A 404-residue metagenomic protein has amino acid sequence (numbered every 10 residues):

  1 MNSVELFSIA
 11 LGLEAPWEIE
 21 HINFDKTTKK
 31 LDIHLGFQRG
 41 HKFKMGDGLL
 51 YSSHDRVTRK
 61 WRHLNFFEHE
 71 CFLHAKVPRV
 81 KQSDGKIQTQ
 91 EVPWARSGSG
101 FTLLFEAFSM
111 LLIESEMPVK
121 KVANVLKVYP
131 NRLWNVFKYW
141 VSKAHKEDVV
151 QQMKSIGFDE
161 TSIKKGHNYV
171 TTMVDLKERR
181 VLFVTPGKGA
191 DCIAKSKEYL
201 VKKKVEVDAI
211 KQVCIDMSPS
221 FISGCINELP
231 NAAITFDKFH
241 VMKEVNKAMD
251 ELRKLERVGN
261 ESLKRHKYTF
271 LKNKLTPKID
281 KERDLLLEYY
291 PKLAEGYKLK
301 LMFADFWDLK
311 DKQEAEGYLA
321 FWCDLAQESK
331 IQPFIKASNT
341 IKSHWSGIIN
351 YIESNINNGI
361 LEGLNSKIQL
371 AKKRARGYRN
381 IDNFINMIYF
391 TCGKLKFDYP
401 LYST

Functional and structural regions predicted by a protein language model:
M1-E91: Short, conserved DNA-binding cores of transcription-related domains
R56-I156, E160-H167, V207-D208, I348-I349: Short, positively charged, Gly/Tyr-enriched micro-motifs that form contact patches at catalytic or ligand/partner
P93-S99, K177-A190: Glycine-rich phosphate-binding "P-loop"
Y129, W140-A144, M217, L252 (+1 more regions): The DNA-recognition helices of helix-turn-helix-type DNA-binding domains
F137, K165-H167, D175-R179, P186 (+4 more regions): Acidic/histidine-rich catalytic cores and adjacent linkers of DNA breakage/strand-transfer/modification proteins
T172-M173, E228-A232, M249-K254: Short secondary-structure boundary/capping segments
V241-E261: Short alpha-helix plus adjacent loop in nuclease-associated cores
